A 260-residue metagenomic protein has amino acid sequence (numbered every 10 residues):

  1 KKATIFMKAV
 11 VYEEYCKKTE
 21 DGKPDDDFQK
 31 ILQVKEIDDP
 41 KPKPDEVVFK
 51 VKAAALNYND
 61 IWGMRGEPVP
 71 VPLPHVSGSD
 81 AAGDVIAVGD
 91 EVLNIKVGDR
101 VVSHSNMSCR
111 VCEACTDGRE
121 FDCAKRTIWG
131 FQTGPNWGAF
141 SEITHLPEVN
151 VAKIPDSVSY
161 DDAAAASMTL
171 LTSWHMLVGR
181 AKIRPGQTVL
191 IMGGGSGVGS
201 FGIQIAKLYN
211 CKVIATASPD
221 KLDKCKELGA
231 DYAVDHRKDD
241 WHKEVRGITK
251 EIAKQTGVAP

Functional and structural regions predicted by a protein language model:
K1-M7, C16: Eukaryotic N-terminal low-complexity, Ser/Thr- and Lys/Arg-rich leader segments that predominantly function as
D38-A55, E67-T116, W137, P155-S157: Glycine-rich beta-strand-centered segment in the early N-terminal region that forms part of a ligand/cofactor-binding
K50, M107-G193: NAD(P)H dinucleotide-binding glycine-rich loop of Rossmann-like/cofactor-binding domains, especially the beta1-alpha1
Y58-R65: Cytochrome P450 core scaffold surrounding the K-helix E-X-X-R motif and the conserved "meander" helix-loop region
R100, E142-I143, K212, Y232 (+1 more regions): Well-ordered beta-strand positions
V158-D239, E244: Mid-domain Rossmann-like dinucleotide-binding core that forms the NAD(H)/NADP(H) cofactor-binding site
D240-G257: Short amphipathic alpha-helix with an adjacent loop that forms part of the alpha/beta core around
